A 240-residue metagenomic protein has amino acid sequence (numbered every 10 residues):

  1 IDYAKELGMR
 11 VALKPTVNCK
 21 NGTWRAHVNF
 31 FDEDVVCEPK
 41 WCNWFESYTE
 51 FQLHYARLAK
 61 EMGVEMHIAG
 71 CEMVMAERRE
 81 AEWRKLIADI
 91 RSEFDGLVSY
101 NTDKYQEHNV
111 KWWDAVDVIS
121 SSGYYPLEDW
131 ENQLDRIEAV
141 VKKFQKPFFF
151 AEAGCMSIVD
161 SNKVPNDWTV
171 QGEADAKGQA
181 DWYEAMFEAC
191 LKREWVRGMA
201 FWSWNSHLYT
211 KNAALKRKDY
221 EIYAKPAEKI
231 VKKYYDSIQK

Functional and structural regions predicted by a protein language model:
I1-A76, N205-H207: Substrate-binding cleft and catalytic face of glycoside hydrolase catalytic domains, especially the flexible beta-alpha
I1-G22, Y55, R79-S99, L134-K143: Aromatic-lined substrate-binding rim segments of carbohydrate-active enzymes
K5-V11, G63-E65, F94-V98, A115-D117 (+2 more regions): Short, well-ordered coil/turn segments that N-cap beta-strands
W41-N43, A69-E77, S121-W130, V170-D175: Surface-exposed cleft-lining segments at the edges of enzyme active sites
F45-T49, V74-A81, Y105-N109, Y125-N132 (+2 more regions): Acidic-and-aromatic substrate-binding clefts and catalytic sites of carbohydrate-active enzymes
H54-C71, T102-E131, I137, K146-P147 (+2 more regions): Aromatic- and acid-rich polysaccharide-binding/catalytic face of secreted or lumenal carbohydrate-active enzymes
W112, V118, D135-V196, W202: Surface-exposed substrate-engagement region within the catalytic domains of secreted or surface-exposed extracellular
W168, K177-D181, A189, R193-K240: Aromatic-rich peripheral "rim/lid" segments of glycoside hydrolase catalytic domains that contact and position glycan
